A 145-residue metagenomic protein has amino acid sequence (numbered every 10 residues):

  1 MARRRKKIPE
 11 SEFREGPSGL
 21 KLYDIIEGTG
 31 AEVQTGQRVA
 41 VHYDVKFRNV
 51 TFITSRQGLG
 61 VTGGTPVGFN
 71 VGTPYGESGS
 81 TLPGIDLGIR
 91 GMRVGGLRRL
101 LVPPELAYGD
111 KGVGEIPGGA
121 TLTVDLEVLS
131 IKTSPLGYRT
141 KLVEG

Functional and structural regions predicted by a protein language model:
M1-G145: Cross-family detector of peptidyl-prolyl cis-trans isomerase
